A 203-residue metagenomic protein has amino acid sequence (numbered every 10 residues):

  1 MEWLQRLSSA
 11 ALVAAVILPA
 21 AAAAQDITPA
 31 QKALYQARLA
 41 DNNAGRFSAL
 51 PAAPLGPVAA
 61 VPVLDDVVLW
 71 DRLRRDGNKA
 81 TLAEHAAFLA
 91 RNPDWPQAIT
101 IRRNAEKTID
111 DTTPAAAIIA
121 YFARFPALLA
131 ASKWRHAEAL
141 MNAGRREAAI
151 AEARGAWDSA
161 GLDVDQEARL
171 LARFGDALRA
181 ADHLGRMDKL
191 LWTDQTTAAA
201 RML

Functional and structural regions predicted by a protein language model:
M1-Q5: N-terminal secretory signal peptides that target proteins for export/translocation
S8-P19: Bacterial N-terminal signal peptides
A24-L203: Alpha-helical solenoid repeat scaffolds
